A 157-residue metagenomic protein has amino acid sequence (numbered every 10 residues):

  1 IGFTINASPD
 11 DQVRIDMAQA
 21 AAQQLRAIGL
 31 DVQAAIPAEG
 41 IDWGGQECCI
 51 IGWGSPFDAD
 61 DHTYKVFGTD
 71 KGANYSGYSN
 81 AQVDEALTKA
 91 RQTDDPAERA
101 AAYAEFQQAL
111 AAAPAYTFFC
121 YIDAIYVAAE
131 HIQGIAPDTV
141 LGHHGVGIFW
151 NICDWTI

Functional and structural regions predicted by a protein language model:
I1-Q12, D94-E130: Bilobed periplasmic-binding protein-like "clamshell/Venus-flytrap" ligand-binding domains
I5, Q23-A73, A102-Y103: Periplasmic binding protein-like
D11, W53, A73-S76, P96: Hydrophobic alpha-helical scaffolding
V13-D16, W43, D58-D61, A100 (+1 more regions): Extracytoplasmic/secreted cell-surface and envelope-processing proteins
D16-A27, A81-T88, A97-Q108: Solvent-exposed, polar/charged alpha-helical surfaces in well-ordered, non-transmembrane soluble domains, broadly
L25-G29, W53, R91-D94, L110-P114: Sec/Tat-exported extracytoplasmic proteins
D42-G45, Y64-Q92, Y121-I157: Short, solvent-exposed loop/beta-turn-alpha elements that line the ligand-binding surface or hinge of extracytoplasmic
